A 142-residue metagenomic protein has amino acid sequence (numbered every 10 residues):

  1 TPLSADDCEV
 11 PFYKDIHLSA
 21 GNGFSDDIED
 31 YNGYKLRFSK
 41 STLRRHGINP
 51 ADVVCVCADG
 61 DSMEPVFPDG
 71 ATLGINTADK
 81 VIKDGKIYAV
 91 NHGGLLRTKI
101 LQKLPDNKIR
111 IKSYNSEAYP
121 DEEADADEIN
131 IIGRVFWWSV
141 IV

Functional and structural regions predicted by a protein language model:
T1-D69, I132, W137-V142: Short, positionally conserved secondary-structure boundary motifs
P50-C55, K83-Y88, R110: Short, hydrophobic/aromatic-rich segments at coil-to-beta transitions
S62-V66, A78-V81, A126: Short, surface-exposed secondary-structure edge patches
A71-T72, K86: Structural motif
G85-R97, K103-N107: Short, compositionally biased
S113-V142: Amphipathic alpha-helical interface segments
